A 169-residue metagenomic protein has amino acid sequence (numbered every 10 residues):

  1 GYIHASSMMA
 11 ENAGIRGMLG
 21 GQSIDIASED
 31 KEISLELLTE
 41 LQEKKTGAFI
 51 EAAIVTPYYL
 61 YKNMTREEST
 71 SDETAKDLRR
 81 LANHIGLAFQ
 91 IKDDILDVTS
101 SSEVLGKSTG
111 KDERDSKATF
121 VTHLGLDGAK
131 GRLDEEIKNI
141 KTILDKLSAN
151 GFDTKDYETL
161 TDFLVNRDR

Functional and structural regions predicted by a protein language model:
G1-R169: All-alpha prenyltransferase/terpene-synthase fold signal
